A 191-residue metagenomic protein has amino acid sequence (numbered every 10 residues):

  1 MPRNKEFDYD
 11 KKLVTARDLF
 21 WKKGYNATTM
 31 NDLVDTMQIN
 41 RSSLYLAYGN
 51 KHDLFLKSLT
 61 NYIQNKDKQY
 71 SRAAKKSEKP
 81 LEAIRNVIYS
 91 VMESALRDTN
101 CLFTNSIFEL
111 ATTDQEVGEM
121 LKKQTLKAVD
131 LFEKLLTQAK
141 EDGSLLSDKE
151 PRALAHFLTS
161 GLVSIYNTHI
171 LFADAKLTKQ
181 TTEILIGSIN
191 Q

Functional and structural regions predicted by a protein language model:
M1-E6: N-terminal intrinsically disordered/low-complexity leader segments
K11, T15, L19-D53, K57: Helix-turn-helix
K57, S71-D98, P151-L158: Hydrophobic alpha-helical connector segments
T60-N65: Short, basic, alpha-helical segments at the C-terminal edge of helix-turn-helix-like DNA-binding modules
A83, L96-E116: Amphipathic alpha-helical segments used for helix-helix packing
N86-E93, V129-D130, K134-Q138, D142 (+2 more regions): C-terminal peripheral helix-coil segments that are non-catalytic and often amphipathic
Q115-D142, A153-H156: Amphipathic alpha-helical packing segments from all-alpha helical-bundle domains
K149-T168, I184-S188: Hydrophobic alpha-helical segments that form the core of small-molecule binding pockets and/or dimer interfaces
